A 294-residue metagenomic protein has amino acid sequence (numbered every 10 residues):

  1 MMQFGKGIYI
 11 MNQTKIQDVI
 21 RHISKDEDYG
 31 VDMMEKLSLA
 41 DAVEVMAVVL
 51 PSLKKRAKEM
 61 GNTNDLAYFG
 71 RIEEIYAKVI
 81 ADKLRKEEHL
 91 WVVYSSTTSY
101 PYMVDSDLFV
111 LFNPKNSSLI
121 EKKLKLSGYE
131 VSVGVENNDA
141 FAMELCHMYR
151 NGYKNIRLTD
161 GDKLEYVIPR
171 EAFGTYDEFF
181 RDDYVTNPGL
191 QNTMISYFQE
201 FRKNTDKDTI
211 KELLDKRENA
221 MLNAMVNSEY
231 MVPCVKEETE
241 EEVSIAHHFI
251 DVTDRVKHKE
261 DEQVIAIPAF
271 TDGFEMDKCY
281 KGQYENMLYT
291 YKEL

Functional and structural regions predicted by a protein language model:
F4-L294: An interfacial alpha-helical scaffold signature
